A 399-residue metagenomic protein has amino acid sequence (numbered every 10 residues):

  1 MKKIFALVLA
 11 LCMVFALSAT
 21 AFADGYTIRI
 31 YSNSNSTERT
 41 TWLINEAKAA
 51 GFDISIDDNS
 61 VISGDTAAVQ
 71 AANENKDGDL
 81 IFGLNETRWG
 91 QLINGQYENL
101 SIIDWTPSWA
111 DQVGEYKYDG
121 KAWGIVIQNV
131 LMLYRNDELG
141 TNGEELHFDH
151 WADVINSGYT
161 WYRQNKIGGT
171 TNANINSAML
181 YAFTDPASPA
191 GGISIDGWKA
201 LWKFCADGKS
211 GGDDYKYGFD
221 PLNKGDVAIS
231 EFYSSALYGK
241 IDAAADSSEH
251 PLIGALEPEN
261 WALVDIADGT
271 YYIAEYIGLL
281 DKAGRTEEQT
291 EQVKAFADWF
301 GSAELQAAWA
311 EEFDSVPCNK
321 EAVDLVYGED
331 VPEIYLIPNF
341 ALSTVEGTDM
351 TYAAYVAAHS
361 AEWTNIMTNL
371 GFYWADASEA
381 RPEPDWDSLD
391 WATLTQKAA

Functional and structural regions predicted by a protein language model:
F15-G25: Sec-dependent signal peptide cleavage junction
D24-G90, A398: Early extracytoplasmic/lumenal segment of secretory-pathway proteins
I30-S34, Y118-I127, Y134-N136, T141-G143 (+3 more regions): Short beta-strand->loop
A67, L84-N129, T141-F148, A152: Hinge/lid segment of periplasmic solute-binding proteins
P107, D111, Q128, K199-C205 (+1 more regions): Periplasmic-binding protein-like
P186-A262: Ligand-binding pocket segment of bilobal, Venus flytrap-like solute-binding proteins
E275-A354: Mature extracytoplasmic/periplasmic domains
L342-A399: Conserved C-terminal helix/tail region of periplasmic/extracytoplasmic solute-binding proteins
